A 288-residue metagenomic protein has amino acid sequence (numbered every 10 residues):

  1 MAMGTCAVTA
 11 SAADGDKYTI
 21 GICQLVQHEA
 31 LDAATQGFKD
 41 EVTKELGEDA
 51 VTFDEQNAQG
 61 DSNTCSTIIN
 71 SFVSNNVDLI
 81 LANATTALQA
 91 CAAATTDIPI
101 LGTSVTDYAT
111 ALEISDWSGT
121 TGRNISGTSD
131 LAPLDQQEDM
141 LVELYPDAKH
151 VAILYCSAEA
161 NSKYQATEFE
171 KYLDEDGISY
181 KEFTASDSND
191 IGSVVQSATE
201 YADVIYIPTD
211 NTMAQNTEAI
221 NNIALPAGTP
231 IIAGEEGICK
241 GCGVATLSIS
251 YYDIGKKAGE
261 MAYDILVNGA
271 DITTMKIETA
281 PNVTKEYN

Functional and structural regions predicted by a protein language model:
A2-G15: Sec-dependent signal peptide cleavage junction
D14, Y108-K149, I249-A270: Hydrophobic alpha-helical segments within soluble ligand-binding/sensing domains
T19-E45, D54-T64, T212: Extracytoplasmic "Venus flytrap"
I20-I22, F38, S126-L173, D271 (+1 more regions): An alpha-beta-alpha
K44-C65, N124, A152, E170-S188: Short beta-strand elements in bilobed, periplasmic/extracellular small-molecule ligand-binding domains
E55-D116, D210-L225, T229-G234: Beta-alpha junction/loop-to-helix N-cap segments that form part of ligand/metal-binding clefts
A160-T229, E235: Pocket-lining segment of extracytoplasmic ligand-binding domains
G237-Y287: Flexible loop/turn connectors
